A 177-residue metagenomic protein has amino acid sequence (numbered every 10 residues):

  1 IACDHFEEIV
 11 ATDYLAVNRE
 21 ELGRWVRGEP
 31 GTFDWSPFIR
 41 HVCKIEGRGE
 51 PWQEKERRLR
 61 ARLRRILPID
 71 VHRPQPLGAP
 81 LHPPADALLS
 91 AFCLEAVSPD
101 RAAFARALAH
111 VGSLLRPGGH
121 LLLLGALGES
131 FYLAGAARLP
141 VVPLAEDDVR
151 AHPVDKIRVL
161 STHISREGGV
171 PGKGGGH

Functional and structural regions predicted by a protein language model:
I1-E7: Conserved SAM-binding loop of SAM-dependent methyltransferases across substrates and taxa, primarily the Class I
L15: Conserved SAM/SAH-binding beta-strand->alpha-helix loop
E20-V26, P68, A102, H120-D148: Conserved class I S-adenosyl-L-methionine
V26-L77: S-adenosyl-L-methionine
G31-V42, A109, G128-S161: Conserved Class I S-adenosyl-L-methionine
P74-L88: A short acidic, Gly/Pro-enriched loop at the edge of an enzyme's catalytic core that lines a small-molecule cofactor
H82, A102-P117: A short glycine-rich, Lys/Arg-flanked "PGG" loop and its adjoining helix->strand segment in the class I
D155-H177: Core SAM-dependent methyltransferase catalytic element
